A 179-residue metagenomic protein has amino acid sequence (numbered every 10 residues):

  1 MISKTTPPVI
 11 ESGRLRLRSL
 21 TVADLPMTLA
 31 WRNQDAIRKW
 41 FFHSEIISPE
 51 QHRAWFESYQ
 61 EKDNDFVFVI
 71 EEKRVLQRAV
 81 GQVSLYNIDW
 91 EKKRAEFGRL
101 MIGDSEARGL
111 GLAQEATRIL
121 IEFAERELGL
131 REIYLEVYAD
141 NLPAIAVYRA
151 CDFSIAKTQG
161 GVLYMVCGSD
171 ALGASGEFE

Functional and structural regions predicted by a protein language model:
M1-R53, A171-E179: A short, well-structured alpha-helix characteristic of acyl/acetyltransferase catalytic modules
S19, N87-D89, K157: Short, low-complexity Ser/Thr-rich regulatory SLiMs
S44-S105: Acetyl-CoA-dependent GNAT
Q77, G111, N141: Conserved G/P- and acidic residue-centered "switch" motifs that form tight phosphate/ATP-binding loops in soluble
G109-F123, A146-A150: Conserved acetyl-CoA-binding loop-helix of GNAT-fold acetyltransferases
R131-Y134, Y138-D140, A150-E179: C-terminal "cap" of GNAT-fold acetyltransferases
